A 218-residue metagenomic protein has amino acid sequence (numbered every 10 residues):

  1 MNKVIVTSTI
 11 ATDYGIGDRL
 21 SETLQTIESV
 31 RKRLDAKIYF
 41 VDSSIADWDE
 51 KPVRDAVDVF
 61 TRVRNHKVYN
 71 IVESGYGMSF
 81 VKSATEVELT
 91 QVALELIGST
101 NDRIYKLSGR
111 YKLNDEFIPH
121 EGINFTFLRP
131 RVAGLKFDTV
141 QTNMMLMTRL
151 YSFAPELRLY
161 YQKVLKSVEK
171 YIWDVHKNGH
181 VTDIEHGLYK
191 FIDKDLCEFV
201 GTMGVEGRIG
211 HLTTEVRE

Functional and structural regions predicted by a protein language model:
M1-E218: ER/Golgi luminal nucleotide-sugar-dependent glycosyltransferases, focusing on the catalytic module
